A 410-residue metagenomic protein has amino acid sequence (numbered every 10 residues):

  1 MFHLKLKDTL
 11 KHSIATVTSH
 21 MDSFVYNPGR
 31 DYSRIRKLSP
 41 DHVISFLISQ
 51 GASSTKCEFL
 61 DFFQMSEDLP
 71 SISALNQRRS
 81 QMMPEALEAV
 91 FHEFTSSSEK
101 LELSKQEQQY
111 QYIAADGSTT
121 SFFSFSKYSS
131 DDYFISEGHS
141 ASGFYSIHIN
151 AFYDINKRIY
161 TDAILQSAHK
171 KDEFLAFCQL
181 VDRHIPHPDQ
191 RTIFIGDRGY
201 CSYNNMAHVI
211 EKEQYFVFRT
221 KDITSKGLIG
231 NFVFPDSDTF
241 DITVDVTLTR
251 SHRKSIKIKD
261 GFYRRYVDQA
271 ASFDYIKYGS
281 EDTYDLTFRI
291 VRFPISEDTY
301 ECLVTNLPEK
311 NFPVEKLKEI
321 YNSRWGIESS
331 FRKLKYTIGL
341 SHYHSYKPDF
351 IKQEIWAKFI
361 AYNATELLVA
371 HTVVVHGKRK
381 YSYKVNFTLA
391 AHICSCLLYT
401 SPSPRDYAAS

Functional and structural regions predicted by a protein language model:
M1-F312: Conserved, well-structured functional cores that handle cations and Mg-NTP chemistry
P40-S45, E301, E315-K318, Q353-K358 (+1 more regions): Non-catalytic, well-ordered alpha-helical scaffold segments
L47-S53, N156, L307, R324 (+2 more regions): Generic structural signal for hydrophobic core residues of well-folded globular domains
E297-E301, K310-P313, L334-Y343, I393-C394: Short acidic (Asp/Glu) and glycine-rich catalytic loops that position anionic groups and cofactors
L317-H344: Short amphipathic alpha-helical "interface-anchor" segments enriched in bulky aromatics
K335-T337, S341-K347, V369-Y381: Short acidic alpha-helical/loop segments enriched in Asp/Glu that coordinate divalent cations
I351-F359, E366, H376-H392: Small-residue-rich helix-loop
Y399-A409: Single conserved hydrophobic/aromatic residue that forms the stacking wall/gate of nucleotide- or nucleobase-binding
